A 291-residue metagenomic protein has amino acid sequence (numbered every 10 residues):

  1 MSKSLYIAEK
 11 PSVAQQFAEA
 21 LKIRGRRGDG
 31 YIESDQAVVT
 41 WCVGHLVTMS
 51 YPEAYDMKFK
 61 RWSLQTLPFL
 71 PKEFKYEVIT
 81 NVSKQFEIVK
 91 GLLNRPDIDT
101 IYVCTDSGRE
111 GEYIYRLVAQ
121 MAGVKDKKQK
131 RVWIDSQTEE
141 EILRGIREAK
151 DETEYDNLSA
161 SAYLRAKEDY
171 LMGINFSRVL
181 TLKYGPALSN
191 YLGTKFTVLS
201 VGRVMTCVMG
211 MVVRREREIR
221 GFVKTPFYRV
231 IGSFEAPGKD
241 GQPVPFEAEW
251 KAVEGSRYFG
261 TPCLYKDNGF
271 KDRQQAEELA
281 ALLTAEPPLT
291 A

Functional and structural regions predicted by a protein language model:
M1-R178, G260, L264, G269-E277 (+1 more regions): Intrinsically disordered, low-complexity regulatory segments
G28-F59, T206-P262, N268: Structured, non-catalytic alpha/beta "coupling" segments that mediate domain-domain communication and provide generic
F74-E77, E87, R95-P96, E141-P237 (+1 more regions): C-terminal or mid-to-C-terminal helical accessory/interaction module adjacent to the motor/catalytic core
V124-D126, I146, T181-L192, M209 (+2 more regions): Short acidic (Asp/Glu) and glycine-rich catalytic loops that position anionic groups and cofactors
